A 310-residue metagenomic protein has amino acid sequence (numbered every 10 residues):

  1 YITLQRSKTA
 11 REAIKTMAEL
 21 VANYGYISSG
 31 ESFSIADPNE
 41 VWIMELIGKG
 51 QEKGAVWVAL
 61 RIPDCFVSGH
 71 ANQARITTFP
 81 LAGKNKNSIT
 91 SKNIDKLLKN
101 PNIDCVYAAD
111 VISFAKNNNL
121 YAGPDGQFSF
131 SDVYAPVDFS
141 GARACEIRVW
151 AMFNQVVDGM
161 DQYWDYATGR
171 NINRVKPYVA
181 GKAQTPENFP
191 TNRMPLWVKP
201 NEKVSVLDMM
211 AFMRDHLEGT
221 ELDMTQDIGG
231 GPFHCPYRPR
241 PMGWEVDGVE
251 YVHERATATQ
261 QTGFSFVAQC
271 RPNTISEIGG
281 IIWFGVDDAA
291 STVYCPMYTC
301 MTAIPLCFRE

Functional and structural regions predicted by a protein language model:
T3-S32, P38: A conserved hydrophobic secondary-structure block that centers on an alpha-helix together with its immediately flanking
I14, A18, S29, P38-V41 (+3 more regions): C-terminus-biased signal that marks the final domain/tail of proteins
L46-E52: A short, sequence-level motif marking secondary-structure junctions
A59: Surface-exposed ligand-recognition segments of extracellular binding domains, strongest in the long/variable loop
